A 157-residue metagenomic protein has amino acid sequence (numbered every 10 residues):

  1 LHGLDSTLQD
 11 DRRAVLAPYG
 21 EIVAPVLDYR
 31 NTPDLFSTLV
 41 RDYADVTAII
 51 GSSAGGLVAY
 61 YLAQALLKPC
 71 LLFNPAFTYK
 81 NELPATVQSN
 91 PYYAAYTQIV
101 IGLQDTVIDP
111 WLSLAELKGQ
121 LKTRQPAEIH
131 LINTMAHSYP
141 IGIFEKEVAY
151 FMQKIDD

Functional and structural regions predicted by a protein language model:
L1-A44: Active-site catalytic motif of lipid deacylating hydrolases and related acyltransferases
G3-L4, P25-R30, K68-K80, G102-Q104: Active-site nucleophile loop of the alpha/beta-hydrolase fold
S6-T7, L103-D109, H137-S138: Acidic catalytic loop of the alpha/beta-hydrolase fold
R12-R13, A85, A95, D109-Q120 (+1 more regions): Short alpha-helix in the alpha/beta-hydrolase fold that links the catalytic acid
A48-I50, C70: Conserved alpha/beta-hydrolase fold motif
I50-A59: Gly/Ala-rich beta-loop-alpha elbow adjacent to hydrolase catalytic centers
Y93-A94, Q98-D105: Short beta-strand/loop motif that positions the catalytic acidic residue of the alpha/beta-hydrolase fold
L131-F144: Catalytic histidine-centered segment of alpha/beta-hydrolase-like enzymes
